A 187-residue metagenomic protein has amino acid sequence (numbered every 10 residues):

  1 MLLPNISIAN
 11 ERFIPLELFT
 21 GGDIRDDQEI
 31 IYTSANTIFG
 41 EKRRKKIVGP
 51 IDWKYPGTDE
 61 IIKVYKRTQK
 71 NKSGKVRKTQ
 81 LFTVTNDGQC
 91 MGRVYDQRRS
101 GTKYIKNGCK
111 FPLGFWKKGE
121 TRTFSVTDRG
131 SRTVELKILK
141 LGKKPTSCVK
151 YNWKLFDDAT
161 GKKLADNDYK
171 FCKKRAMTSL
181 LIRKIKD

Functional and structural regions predicted by a protein language model:
M1-N10: Classical Sec-dependent N-terminal signal peptides that target proteins to the secretory pathway
P4, P50, P112-F115: Proline-rich low-complexity regions
N10-T79, T127-D187: Acidic, serine/threonine-rich low-complexity disordered tracts
G21-R25, T58, D87-Q89, G114-G119: Edge/loop elements at the starts and ends of beta-strands within beta-rich repeat scaffolds
S73-C109: An acidic-aromatic
V94-T146: Solvent-exposed helix/loop surface patches that form functional interfaces
